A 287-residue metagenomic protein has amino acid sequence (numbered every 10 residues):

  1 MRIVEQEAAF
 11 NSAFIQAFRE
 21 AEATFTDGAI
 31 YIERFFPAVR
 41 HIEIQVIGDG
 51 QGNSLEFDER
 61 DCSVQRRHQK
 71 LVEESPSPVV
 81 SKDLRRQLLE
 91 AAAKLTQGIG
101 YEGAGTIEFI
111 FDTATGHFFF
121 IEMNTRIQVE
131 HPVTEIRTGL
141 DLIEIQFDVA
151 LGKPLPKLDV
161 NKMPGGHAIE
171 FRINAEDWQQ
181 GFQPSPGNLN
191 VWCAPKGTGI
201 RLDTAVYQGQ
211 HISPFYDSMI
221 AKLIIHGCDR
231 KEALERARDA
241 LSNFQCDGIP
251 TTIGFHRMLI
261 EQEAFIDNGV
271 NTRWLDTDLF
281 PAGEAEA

Functional and structural regions predicted by a protein language model:
I3-A287: ATP-dependent carboxylate activation and anion-phosphoryl transfer catalytic cores that bind Mg-ATP to form
